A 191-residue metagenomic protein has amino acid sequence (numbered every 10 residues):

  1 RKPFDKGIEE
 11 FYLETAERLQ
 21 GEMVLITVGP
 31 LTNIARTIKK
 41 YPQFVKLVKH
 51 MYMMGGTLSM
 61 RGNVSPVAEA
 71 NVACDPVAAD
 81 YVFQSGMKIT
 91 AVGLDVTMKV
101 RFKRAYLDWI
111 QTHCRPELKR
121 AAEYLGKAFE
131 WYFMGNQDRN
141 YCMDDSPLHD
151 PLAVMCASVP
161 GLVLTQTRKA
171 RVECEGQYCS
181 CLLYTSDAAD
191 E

Functional and structural regions predicted by a protein language model:
R1-E17: Glycine-rich nucleotide/cofactor/substrate-binding loop typically near the N-terminus or early in the first domain
R1-K2, Q20-M23, Q137-D144: A short glycine/serine-rich beta->alpha loop
T15, R36-T37, Y81: Hydrophobic/aromatic ligand-binding patch that stacks against planar heteroaromatic rings of cofactors or nucleotides
E17-R18, Q43: Structural motif
Q20-K39: A glycine-rich beta-strand to alpha-helix segment that forms a phosphate/ribose-binding loop at ligand/cofactor sites
Y41-K169: Glycine-rich, Lys/Arg-enriched anion-binding loops that position phosphate/diphosphate groups for phosphoryl
T167-L183: Short glycine/proline-rich, acidic loop/turn segments that cap or connect secondary-structure elements
Y184-D190: Conserved small/polar residues in nucleotide/adenosyl-binding loops
